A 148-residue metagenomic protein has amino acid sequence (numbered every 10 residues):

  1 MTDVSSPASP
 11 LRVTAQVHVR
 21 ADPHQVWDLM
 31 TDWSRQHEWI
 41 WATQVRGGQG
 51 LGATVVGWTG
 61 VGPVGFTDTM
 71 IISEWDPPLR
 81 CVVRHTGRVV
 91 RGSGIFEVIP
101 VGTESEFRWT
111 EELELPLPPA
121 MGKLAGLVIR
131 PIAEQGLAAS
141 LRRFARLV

Functional and structural regions predicted by a protein language model:
M1-G50, R146: Hydrophobic ligand-binding cavity/cleft-lining segments
P7-A8, G60-V61, H85-R88: Short Gly/Pro-enriched turn/cap motifs at secondary-structure boundaries
P10-H18, T54, T67, R80 (+2 more regions): Intrinsic-disorder/low-complexity, polar/charged segments enriched in Ser/Thr/Lys/Arg/Asp/Glu/Gln
T14, S34-T69, W75-R80: Short beta-edge strand/loop motif at the mouth of beta-sheet-based domains
A15-V17, T43, D68-E74, H85 (+2 more regions): Hydrophobic/aromatic beta-strand elements that line small-molecule binding cavities or substrate pockets in beta-rich
D22, G50, P77-P78, R88 (+1 more regions): Short strand-connecting beta-turns/loops that link adjacent beta-strands
V26-M30, Q36, V55-G57, I72 (+3 more regions): Hydrophobic pocket/interface hotspot
T86-A139: Beta-strand/loop substructures that line and gate deep hydrophobic ligand-binding cavities in soluble
